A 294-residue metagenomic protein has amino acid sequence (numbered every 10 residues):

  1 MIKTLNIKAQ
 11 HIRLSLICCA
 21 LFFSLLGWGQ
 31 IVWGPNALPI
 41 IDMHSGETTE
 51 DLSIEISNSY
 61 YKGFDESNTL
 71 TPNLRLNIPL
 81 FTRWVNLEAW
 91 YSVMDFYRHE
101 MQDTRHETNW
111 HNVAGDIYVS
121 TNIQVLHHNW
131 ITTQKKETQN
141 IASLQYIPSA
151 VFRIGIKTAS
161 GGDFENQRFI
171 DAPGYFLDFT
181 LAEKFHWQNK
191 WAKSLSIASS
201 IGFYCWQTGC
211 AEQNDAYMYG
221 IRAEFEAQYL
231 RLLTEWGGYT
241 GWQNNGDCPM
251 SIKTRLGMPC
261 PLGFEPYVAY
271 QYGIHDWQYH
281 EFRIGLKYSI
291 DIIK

Functional and structural regions predicted by a protein language model:
M1-I41, I293-K294: Cleavable N-terminal export/targeting peptides
Q30-A159, E165, A172-Q188, R222-Q243 (+4 more regions): Transmembrane beta-barrel domains of Gram-negative outer membranes and organellar outer membranes
R168-A211: Hydrophobic, aromatic-enriched interface-forming segments
S194-G237: A mid-sequence, solvent-exposed acidic-amphipathic segment
G257: Short loop/hinge segments at the start of secondary-structure elements
P261-K294: Hydrophilic extracytoplasmic domains
